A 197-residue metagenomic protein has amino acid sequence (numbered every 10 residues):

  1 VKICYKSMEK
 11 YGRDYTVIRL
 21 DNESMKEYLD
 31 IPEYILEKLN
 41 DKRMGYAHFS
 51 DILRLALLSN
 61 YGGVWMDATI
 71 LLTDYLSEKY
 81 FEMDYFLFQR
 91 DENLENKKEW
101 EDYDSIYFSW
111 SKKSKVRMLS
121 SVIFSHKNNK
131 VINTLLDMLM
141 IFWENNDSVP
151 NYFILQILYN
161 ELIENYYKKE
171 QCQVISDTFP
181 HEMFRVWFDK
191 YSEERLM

Functional and structural regions predicted by a protein language model:
V1-S50, A68-M197: Glycosyltransferase-associated regions of secretory-pathway enzymes, highlighting luminal stem/catalytic domains
D51-Y61: Small-residue hinge/turn detector
Y61, M66-D67: Active-site acidic Asp-centered loop
